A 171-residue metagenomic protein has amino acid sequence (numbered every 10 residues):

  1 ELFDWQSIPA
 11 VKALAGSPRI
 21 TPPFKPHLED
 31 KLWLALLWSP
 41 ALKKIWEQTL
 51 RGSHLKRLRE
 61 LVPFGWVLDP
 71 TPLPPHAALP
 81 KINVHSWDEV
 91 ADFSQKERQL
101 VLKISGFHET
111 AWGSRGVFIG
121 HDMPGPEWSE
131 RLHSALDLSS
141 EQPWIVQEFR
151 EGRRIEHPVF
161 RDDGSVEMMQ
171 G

Functional and structural regions predicted by a protein language model:
E1-G171: Domain-scale recognition of functional cores that engage charged ligands
